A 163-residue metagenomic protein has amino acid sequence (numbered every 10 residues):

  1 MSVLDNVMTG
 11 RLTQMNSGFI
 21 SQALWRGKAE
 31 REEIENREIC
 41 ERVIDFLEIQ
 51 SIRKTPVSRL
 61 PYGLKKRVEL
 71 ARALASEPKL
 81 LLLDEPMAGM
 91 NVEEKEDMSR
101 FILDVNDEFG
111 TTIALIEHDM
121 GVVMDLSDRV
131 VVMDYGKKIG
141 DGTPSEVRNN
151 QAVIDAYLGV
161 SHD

Functional and structural regions predicted by a protein language model:
M1-D163: Glycine-rich phosphate-binding loops of nucleotide-dependent enzymes
